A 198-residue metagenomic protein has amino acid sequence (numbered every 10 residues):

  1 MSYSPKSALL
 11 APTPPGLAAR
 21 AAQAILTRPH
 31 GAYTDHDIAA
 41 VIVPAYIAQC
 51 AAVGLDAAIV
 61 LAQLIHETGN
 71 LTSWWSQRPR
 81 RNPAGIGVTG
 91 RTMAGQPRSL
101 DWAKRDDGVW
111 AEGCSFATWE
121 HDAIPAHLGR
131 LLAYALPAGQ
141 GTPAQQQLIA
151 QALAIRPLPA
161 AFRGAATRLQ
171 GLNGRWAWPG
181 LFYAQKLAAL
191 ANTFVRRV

Functional and structural regions predicted by a protein language model:
S2-V198: Catalytic cores of secreted/periplasmic lytic hydrolases that degrade extracellular macromolecules
